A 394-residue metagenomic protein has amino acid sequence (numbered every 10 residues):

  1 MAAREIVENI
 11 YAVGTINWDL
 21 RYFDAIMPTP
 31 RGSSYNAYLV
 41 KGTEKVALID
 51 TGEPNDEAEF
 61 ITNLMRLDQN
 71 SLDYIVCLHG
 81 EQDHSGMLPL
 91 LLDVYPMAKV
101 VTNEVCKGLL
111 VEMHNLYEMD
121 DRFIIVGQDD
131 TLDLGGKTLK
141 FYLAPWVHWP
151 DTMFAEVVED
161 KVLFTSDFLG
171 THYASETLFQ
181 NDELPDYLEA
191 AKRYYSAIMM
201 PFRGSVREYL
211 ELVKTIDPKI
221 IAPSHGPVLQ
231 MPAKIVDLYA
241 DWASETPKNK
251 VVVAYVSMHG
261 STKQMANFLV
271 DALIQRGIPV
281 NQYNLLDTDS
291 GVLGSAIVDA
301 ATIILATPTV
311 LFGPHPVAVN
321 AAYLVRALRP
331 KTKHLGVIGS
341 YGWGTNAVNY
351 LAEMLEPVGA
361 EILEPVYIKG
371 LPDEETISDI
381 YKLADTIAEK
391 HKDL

Functional and structural regions predicted by a protein language model:
A3-L64, F154-V157, K161-F164, T262: Conserved beta-strand hairpin/beta-sheet module of binuclear metal-dependent hydrolase folds, prominently
R4-E8, V101-T152, S205-E208: Metallo-beta-lactamase
K45-A47, Y74, K137, K161-F164 (+3 more regions): Structural motif
I49-T51, L72-G80, V100-N103, L163-S166 (+1 more regions): Active-site neighborhood of phospho(di)ester-bond hydrolases with catalytic His/Asp-centered motifs
N55-V101: Active-site metal-binding motif and surrounding structural segment of the metallo-beta-lactamase
H148-T152, D160, F168-P201, W242-P247: Active-site-proximal loop/helix segment associated with metal-binding centers of metalloenzymes
S175, P185-I221, G226-P227, F268-N281 (+1 more regions): FMN-binding flavodoxin-like domain, especially the glycine-rich phosphate-binding loop
A254-R276: Short, charged N-terminal beta->alpha structural module
